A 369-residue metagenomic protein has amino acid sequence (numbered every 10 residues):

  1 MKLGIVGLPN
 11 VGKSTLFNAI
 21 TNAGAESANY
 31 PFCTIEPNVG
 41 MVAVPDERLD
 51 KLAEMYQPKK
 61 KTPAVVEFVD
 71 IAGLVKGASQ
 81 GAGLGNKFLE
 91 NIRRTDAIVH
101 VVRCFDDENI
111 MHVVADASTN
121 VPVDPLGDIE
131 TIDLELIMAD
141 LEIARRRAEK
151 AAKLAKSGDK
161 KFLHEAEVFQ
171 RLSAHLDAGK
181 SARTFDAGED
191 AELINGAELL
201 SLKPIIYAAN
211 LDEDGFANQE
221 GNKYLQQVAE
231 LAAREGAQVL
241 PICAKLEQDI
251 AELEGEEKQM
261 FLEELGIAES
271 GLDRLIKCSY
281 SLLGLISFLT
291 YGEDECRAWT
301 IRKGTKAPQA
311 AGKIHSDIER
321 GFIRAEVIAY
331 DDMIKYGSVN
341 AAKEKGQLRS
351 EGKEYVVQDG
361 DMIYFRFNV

Functional and structural regions predicted by a protein language model:
M1-N120, L126, D133, A144 (+1 more regions): Conserved G1/Walker A P-loop phosphate-binding module
K2-V6, V11, F17, R145 (+3 more regions): C-terminal-of-GTPase-core extension/linker across diverse P-loop GTPases
G81, I137, G221: Short, conserved glycine- and acidic-residue-centered signature motifs in active-site or ligand-binding loops
G85, P122, I129, L134 (+3 more regions): Amphipathic alpha-helical coiled-coil segments with heptad-repeat character
R94, E135, D140, E230-E235: Substrate-engagement module of ASCE P-loop NTPases
